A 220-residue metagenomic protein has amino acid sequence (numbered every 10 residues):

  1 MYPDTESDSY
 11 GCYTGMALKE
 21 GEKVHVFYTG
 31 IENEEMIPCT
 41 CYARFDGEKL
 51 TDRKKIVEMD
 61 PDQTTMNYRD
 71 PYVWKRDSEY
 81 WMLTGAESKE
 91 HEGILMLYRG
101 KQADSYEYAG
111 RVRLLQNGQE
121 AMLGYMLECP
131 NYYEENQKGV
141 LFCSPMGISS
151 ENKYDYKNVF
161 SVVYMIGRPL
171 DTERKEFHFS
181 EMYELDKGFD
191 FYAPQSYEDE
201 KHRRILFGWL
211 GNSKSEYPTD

Functional and structural regions predicted by a protein language model:
M1-D70, K75-L123, E134-K187, K201-H202 (+1 more regions): Beta-rich carbohydrate-recognition and catalytic domains
E128-P130: Functional cores that coordinate and move charged inorganic groups
F191-P194: Repeated scaffold domains used in trafficking and secretory/extracellular systems, primarily beta-propellers
